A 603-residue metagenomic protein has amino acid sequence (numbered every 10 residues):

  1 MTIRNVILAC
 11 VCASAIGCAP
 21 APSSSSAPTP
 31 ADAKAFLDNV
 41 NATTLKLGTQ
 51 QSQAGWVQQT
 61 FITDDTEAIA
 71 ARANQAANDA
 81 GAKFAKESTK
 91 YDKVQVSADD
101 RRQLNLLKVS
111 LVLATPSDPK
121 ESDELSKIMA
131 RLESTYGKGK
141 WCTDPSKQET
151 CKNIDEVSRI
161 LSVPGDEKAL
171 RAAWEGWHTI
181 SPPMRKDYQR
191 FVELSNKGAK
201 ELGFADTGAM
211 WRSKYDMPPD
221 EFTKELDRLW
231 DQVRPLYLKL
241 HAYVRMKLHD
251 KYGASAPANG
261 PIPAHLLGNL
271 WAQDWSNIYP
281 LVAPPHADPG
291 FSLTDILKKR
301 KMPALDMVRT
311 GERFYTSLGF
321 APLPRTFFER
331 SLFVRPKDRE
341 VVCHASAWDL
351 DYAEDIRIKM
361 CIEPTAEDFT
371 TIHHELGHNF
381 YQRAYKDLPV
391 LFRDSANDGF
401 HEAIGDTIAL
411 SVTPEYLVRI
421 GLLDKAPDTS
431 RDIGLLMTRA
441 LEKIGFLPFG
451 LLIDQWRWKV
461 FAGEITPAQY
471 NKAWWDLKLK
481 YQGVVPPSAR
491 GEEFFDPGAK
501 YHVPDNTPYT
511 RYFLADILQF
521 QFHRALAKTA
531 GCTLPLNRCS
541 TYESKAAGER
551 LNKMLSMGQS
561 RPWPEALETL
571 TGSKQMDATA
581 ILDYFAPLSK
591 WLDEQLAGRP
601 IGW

Functional and structural regions predicted by a protein language model:
M1-I7: Bacterial N-terminal signal peptides that target proteins for export
A15-G17: C-terminal motif of bacterial Sec signal peptides marking the signal peptidase cleavage site
P20, S24-R190, G208, K500 (+5 more regions): N-terminal helix-rich structural modules
A21-A33, D65-T66, N105-L107, D206-A209 (+14 more regions): C-terminal, non-catalytic "cap/extension" segments appended to globular domains
A73, D216, D220, K224-L240 (+5 more regions): Extended, well-ordered alpha-helical scaffold/bundle regions in very large, multi-domain proteins
E149-E156, Q189-K359, T429, I433-L436: Active-site-proximal, well-structured secondary-structure segments within enzyme catalytic domains
G165-E175, D338-T365, I372, L376-R383: Active-site scaffold of zinc-dependent metalloenzymes
F222, L226-L236, S395-L435: Post-HExxH zinc-binding segment in Zn-dependent metallohydrolases
